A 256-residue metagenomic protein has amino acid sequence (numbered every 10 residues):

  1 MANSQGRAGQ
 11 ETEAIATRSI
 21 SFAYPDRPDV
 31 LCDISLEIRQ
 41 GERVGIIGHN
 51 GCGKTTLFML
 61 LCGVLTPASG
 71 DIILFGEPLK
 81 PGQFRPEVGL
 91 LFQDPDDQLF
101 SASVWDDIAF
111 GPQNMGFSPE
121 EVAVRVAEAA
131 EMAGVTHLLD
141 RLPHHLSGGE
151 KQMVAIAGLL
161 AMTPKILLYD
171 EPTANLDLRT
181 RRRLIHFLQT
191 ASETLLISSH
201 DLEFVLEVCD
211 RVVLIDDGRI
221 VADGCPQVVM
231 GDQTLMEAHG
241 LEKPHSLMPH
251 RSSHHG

Functional and structural regions predicted by a protein language model:
C62: Helix-to-loop junction immediately C-terminal to a conserved catalytic motif
L142-L146, E150: Conserved ABC ATPase signature
L167-D170: Catalytic Walker B motif of ABC-type/P-loop ATPase nucleotide-binding domains
S199-H200: H-loop/switch region of ABC-family ATPase nucleotide-binding domains
V205-E207: A short, surface-exposed alpha-helical micro-motif characterized by mixed small hydrophobic and charged/polar residues
D217-G218: Conserved ABC ATPase "signature" C-loop
P226-Q227, G231-G256: ABC ATPase nucleotide-binding domains
